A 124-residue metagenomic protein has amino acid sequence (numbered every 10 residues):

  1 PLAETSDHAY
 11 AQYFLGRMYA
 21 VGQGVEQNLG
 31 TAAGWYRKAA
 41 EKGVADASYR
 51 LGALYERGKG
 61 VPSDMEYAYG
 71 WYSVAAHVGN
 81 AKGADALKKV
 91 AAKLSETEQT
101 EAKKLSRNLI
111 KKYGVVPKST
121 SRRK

Functional and structural regions predicted by a protein language model:
L2, Q12-V21, S48-R57, K88-V90: Hydrophobic face of amphipathic alpha-helices that form TPR/SEL1-like repeat modules and related alpha-solenoid
T5-H8, V21-Q23, N28, Y36 (+5 more regions): Short helix-capping/linker turns of helical repeat alpha-solenoids
Q12, Q27, S48, S63 (+2 more regions): Short, hydrophobic secondary-structure boundary micro-motifs
M18, A39, L54, A75 (+2 more regions): TPR/TPR-like alpha-solenoid repeats
E26, G30, K93-E96: Soluble non-cytosolic domains of exported or imported proteins
A81-K124: Terminal, low-structured helical/coil segments at or just beyond the last alpha-helical repeat
